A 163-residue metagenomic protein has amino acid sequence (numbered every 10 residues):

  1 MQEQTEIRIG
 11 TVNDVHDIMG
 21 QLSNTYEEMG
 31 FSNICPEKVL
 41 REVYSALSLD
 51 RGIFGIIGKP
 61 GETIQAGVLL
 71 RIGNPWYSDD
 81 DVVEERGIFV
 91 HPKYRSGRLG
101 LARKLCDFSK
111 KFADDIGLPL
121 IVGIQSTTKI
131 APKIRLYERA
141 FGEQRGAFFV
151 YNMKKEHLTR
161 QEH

Functional and structural regions predicted by a protein language model:
Q4-G20: A short beta-loop-alpha structural element at the N-terminal edge of CoA-dependent acyl/N-acetyltransferase catalytic
S23-V43: Conserved GNAT-fold acetyl-CoA-binding loop/helix
Y44-I56: A short helix-loop-beta-strand connector motif used in the catalytic cores of GNAT acetyltransferases and, in some
T63-G73: Conserved beta-strand in the GNAT
N74-E85, Q144: A conserved beta-turn-beta hairpin within the catalytic core of GNAT-like acetyltransferases that forms part
R86-G97: A short, internal acetyl-CoA/4′-phosphopantetheine-binding micro-motif in the GNAT/acyltransferase core
K104-P119: Conserved acyl-CoA
L105, L120-I134, M153: Conserved beta-strand-loop-alpha-helix junction that forms the acyl-donor binding cleft
